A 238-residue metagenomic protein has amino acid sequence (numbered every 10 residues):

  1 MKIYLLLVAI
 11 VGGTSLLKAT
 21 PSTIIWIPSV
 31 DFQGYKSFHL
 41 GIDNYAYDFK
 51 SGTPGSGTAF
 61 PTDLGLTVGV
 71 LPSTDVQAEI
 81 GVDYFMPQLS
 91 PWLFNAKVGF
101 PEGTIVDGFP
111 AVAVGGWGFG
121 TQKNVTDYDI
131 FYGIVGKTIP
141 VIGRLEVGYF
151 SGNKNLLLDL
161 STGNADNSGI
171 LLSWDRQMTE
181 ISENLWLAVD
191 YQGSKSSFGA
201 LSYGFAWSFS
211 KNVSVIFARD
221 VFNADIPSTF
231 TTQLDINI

Functional and structural regions predicted by a protein language model:
M1-I24: Cleavable N-terminal export/targeting peptides
V8-A9, A165, A200: Compositionally biased, low-complexity repeat tracts
V8-I10, W174, D225: Low-complexity, intrinsically disordered/propeptide-like segments
K18-F131, T138-V141, G152-N155, S173-L185 (+5 more regions): Transmembrane beta-barrel domains of Gram-negative outer membranes and organellar outer membranes
G148: Active-site pocket-lining/capping segments in soluble small-molecule metabolic enzymes
L160-S168: Solenoidal tandem-repeat scaffolds enriched in leucines and small polar residues
